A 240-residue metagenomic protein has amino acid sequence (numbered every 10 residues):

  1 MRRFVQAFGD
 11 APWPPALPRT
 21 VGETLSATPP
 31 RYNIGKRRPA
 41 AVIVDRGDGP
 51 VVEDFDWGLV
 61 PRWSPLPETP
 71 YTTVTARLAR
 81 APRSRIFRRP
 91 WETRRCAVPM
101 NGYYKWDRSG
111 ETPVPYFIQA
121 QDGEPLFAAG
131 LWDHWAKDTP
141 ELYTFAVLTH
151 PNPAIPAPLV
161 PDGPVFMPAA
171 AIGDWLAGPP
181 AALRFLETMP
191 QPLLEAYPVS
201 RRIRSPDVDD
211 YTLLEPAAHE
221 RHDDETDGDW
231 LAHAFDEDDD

Functional and structural regions predicted by a protein language model:
M1-D240: Short linear sequence motif anchored by a di-proline
